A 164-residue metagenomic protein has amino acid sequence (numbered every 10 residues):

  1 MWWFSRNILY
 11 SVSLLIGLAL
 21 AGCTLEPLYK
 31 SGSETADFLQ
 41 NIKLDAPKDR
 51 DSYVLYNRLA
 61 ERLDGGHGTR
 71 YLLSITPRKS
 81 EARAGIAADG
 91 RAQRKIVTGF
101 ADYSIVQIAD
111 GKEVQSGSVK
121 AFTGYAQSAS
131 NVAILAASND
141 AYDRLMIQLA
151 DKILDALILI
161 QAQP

Functional and structural regions predicted by a protein language model:
M1-V12: Bacterial N-terminal signal peptides that target proteins for export
L18-G22: C-terminal motif of bacterial Sec signal peptides marking the signal peptidase cleavage site
T24-P27: Bacterial signal peptide processing site
G32-Y56: Post-signal peptide N-terminal segment of mature Sec-exported envelope proteins
Y56, D64-H67: Extracytoplasmic
A60, D64, A150, L154-A162: Sec-exported extracytoplasmic/periplasmic mature domains
G66-L72, T76-S118, F122-D140, I147 (+1 more regions): Surface-exposed short loop/turn segments
